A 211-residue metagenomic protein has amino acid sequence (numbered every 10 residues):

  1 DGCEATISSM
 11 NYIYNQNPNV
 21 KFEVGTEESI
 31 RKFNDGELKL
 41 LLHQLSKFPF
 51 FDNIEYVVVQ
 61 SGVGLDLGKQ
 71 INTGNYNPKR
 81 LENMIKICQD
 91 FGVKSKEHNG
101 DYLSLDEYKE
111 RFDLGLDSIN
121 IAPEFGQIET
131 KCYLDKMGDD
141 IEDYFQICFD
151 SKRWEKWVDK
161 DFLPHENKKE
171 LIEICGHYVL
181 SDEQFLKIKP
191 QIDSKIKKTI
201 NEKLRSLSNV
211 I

Functional and structural regions predicted by a protein language model:
G2-N17, E23-S206: Active-site capping/gating regions of soluble enzymes
